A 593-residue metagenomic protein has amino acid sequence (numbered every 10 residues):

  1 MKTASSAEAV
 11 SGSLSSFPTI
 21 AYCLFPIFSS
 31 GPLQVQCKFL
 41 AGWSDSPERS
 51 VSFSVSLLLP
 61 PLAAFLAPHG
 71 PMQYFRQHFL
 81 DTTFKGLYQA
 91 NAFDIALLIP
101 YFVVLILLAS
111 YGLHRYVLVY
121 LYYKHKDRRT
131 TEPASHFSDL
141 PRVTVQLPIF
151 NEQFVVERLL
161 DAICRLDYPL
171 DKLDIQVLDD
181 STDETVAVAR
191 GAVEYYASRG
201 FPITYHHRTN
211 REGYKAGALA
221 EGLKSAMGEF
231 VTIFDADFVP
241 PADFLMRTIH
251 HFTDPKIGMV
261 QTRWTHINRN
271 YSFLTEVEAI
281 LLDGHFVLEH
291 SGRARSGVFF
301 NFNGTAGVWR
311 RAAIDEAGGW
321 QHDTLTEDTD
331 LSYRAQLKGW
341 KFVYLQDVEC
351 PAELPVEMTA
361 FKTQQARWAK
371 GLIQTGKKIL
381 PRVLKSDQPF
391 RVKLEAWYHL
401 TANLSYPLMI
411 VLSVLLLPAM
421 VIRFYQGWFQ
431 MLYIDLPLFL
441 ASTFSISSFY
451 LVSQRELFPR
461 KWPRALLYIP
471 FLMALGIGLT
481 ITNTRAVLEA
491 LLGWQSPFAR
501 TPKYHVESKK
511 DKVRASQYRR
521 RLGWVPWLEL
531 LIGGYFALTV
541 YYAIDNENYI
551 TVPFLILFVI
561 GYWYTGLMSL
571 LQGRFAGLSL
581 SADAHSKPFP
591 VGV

Functional and structural regions predicted by a protein language model:
L118-K172: N-terminal signal-anchor transmembrane helix
Y122-K124, R129, S135-F137, A402-P497 (+2 more regions): Membrane-embedded multi-pass helical conduit in multi-pass membrane proteins, especially envelope-biosynthetic
C164-H206, R211: Acidic donor-binding segment of Leloir-type glycosyltransferases
V193-F230, A242-L325, Q336-L337, M358-W397 (+1 more regions): Long helical/loop segments within the catalytic core of UDP-sugar-dependent glycosyltransferases, especially the large
D235-V239: The conserved acidic donor/metal-binding loop of glycosyltransferases
L325-L331: Acidic donor-binding loop at a coil-to-helix junction in glycosyltransferase catalytic cores that engages
Y333-C350: Catalytic donor-sugar/metal-binding loop of nucleotide-sugar-dependent glycosyltransferases
S386-L408, S508-Y535: Loop-to-transmembrane boundary segments
